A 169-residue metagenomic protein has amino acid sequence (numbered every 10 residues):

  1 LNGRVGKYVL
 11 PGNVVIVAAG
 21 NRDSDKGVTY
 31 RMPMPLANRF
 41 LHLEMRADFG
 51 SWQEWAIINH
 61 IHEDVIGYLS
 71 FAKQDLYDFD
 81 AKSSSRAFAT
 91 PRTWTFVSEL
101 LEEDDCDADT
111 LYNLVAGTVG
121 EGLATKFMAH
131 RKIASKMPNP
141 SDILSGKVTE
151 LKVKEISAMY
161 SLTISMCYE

Functional and structural regions predicted by a protein language model:
L1-E169: C-terminal regulatory/interaction module of P-loop NTP-utilizing enzymes
